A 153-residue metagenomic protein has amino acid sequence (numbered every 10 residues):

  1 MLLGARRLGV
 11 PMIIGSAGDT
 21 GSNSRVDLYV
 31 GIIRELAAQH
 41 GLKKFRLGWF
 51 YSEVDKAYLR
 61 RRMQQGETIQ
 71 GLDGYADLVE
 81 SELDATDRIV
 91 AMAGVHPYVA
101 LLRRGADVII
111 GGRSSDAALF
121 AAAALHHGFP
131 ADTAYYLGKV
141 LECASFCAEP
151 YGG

Functional and structural regions predicted by a protein language model:
M1-I109, A117-G153: Non-transmembrane, aqueous-exposed alpha-helical and coiled segments at domain scale
G112: Cofactor-pocket helix-loop regions in the catalytic cores of large enzyme subunits
